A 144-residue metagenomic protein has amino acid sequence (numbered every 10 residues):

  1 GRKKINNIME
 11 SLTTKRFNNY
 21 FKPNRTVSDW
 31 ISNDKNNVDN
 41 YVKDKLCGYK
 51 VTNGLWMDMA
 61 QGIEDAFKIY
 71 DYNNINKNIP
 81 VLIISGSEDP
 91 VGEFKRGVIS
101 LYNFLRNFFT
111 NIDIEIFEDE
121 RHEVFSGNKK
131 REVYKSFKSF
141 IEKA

Functional and structural regions predicted by a protein language model:
G1-L46: Alpha/beta-hydrolase-fold enzymes
N40, D58, I99-S100, E132 (+1 more regions): Alpha-helical elements of Rossmann-like donor-binding domains used by nucleotide-donor carbohydrate transfer enzymes
V51-N73: Active-site nucleophile elbow and catalytic-triad environment of alpha/beta-hydrolase enzymes
A66, R106-A144: Catalytic active-site module of serine/aspartate enzymes centered on a nucleophile-bearing elbow/loop
Y72-N78, N107-F108: Short, conserved loop/helix-junction motifs that constitute active-site signature segments in enzyme catalytic cores
K77, I83-S85, D89: Short beta-strand/loop motif that positions the catalytic acidic residue of the alpha/beta-hydrolase fold
P90-S100: Conserved alpha/beta-hydrolase "acid-adjacent" motif
